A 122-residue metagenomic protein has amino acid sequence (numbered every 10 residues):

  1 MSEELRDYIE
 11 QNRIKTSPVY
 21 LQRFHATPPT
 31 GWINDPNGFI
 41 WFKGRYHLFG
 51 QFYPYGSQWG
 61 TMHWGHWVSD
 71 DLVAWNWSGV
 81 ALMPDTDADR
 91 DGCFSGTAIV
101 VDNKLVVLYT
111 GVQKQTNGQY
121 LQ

Functional and structural regions predicted by a protein language model:
M1-Q122: Beta-rich carbohydrate-recognition and catalytic domains
